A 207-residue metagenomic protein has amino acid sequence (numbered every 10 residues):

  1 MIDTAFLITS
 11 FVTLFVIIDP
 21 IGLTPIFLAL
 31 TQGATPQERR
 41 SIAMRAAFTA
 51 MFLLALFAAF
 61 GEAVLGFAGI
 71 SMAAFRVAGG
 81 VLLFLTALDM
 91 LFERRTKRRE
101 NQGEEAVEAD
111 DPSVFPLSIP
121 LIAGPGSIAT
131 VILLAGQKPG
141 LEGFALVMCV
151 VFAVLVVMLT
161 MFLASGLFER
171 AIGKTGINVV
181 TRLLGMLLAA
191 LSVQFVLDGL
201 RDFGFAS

Functional and structural regions predicted by a protein language model:
M1-I17, E93, K97-S118: Small-residue-enriched transmembrane helix starts and helix-helix packing motifs in multi-pass inner-membrane proteins
I2, A29-R40, A106-A109, G136-E142 (+1 more regions): Juxtamembrane helix-boundary/capping and inter-helix hinge elements in multi-pass membrane proteins
F6-A58: Juxtamembrane transmembrane-helix termini in multi-pass membrane transport proteins
F6-L23, M72-L83, A145-M158: Structural signature of hydrophobic alpha-helical transmembrane segments
F15, T24-L30, F115-P120, I128-Q137: Generic transmembrane alpha-helix signature in multi-pass membrane proteins, especially transporters/channels
T35-P36, L56-G79, M158-D202: Transmembrane-helix boundary and interhelical-loop signature of multi-pass inner-membrane proteins
R40-R94: Membrane helix-loop-helix hairpins that form the core translocation module of multi-pass transporters
L82-G103, L191-D202: Transmembrane helix exit motif
